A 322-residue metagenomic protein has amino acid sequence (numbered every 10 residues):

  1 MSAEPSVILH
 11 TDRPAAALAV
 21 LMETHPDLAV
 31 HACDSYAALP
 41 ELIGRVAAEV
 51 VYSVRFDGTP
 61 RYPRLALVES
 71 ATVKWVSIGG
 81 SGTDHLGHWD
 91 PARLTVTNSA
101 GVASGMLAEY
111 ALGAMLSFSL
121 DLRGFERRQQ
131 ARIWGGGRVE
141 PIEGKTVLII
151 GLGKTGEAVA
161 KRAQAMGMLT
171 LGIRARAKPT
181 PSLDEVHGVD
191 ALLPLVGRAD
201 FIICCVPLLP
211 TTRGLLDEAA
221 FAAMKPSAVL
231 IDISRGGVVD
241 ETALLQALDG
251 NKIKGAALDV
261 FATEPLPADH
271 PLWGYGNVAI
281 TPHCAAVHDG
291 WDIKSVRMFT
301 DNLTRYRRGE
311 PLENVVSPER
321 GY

Functional and structural regions predicted by a protein language model:
M1-G58: N-terminal glycine-/charge-rich "phosphate-binding" loop or analogous flexible N-terminal tail
H31, L171, G237: Conserved beta-strand positions in the Rossmann-like core of class I SAM-dependent methyltransferases
E49-E126, E140: Phosphate/diphosphate ligand-binding glycine-rich loop within oxidoreductases
R64-T72, H88-A92, F221-P226, A247-K252 (+1 more regions): Short, conserved loop/helix-junction motifs that constitute active-site signature segments in enzyme catalytic cores
T97-N98, V102-Y110, G124, E264-Y322: C-terminal helix-to-coil terminal segments
G124-A158, E185: Glycine-rich NAD(P)-binding loop of Rossmann-like domains
A165-S182: NAD(P)-binding Rossmann-fold cofactor-contacting core
A177-P271, V287: Rossmann-like adenosine-cofactor binding region
